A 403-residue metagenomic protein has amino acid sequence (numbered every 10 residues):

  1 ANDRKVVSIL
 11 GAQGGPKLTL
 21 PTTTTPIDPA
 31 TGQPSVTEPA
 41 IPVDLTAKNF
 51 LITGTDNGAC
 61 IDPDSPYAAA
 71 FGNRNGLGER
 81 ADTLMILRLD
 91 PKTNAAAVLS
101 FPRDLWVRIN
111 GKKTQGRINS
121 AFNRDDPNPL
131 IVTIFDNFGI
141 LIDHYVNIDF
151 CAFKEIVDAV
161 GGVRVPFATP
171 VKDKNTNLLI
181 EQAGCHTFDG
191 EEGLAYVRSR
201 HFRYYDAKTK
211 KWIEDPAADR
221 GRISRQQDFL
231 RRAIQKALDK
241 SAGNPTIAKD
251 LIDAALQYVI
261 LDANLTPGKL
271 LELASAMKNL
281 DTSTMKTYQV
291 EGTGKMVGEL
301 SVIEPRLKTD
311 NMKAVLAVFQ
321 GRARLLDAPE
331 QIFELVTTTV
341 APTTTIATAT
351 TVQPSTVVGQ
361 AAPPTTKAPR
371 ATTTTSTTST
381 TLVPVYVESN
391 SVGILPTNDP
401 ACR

Functional and structural regions predicted by a protein language model:
A1-T93: Entry/capping segment at the start of metal-dependent catalytic domains with acidic active-site entry clusters
L45-K48, E79-L84, T93-F101, K113-Q115 (+7 more regions): Extracytoplasmic
D62, T114, Y258-P364, L382-R403: C-terminal solvent-exposed extensions
G72-N75, Q115-R124, G139-H144, A183 (+4 more regions): Second-shell loop/turn segments in exported
L77-A81, K112, S120-P129, N147-C151 (+5 more regions): Soluble non-cytosolic domains of exported or imported proteins
R88-P91, W106, N110, N123 (+7 more regions): Sec-exported extracytoplasmic/periplasmic mature domains
I118-Q182, N264-L270, L280: Amphipathic, coiled-coil-like alpha-helical scaffolding segments used for oligomerization/assembly
E155-T246: Flexible, polar/acidic helix-loop-strand segments at domain edges
